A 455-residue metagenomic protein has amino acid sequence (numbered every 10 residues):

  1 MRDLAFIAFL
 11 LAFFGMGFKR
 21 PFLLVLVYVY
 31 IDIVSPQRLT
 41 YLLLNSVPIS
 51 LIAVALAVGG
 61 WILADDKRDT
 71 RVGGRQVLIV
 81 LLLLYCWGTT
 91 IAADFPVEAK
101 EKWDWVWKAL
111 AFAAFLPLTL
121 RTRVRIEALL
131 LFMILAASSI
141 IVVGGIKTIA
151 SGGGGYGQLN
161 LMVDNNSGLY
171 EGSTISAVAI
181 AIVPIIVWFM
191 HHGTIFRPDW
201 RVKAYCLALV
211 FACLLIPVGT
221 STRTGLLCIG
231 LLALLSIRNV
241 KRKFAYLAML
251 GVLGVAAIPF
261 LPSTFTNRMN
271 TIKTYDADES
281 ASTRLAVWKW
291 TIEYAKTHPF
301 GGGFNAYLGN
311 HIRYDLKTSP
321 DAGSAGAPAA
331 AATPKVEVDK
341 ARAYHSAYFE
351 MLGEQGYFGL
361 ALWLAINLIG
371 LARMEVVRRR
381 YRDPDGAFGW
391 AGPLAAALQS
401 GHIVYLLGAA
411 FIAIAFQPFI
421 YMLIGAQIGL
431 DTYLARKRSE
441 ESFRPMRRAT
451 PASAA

Functional and structural regions predicted by a protein language model:
M1-D3, L44-I52, E101-V106, S167-I182 (+4 more regions): Membrane-interface micro-motifs in multi-pass membrane enzymes
M1-G88, V97, E101, R123-L131 (+5 more regions): Transmembrane signal-anchor hairpin modules in multi-pass inner-membrane enzymes, especially those that act on
A8-G17, L83-I91, W107-F112, E127-L161 (+7 more regions): Alpha-helical transmembrane segments of multi-pass inner-membrane proteins
Y30-Y41, E350-Q355, G389-D431: Membrane helix-loop boundary segments at the extracytoplasmic
I33-L39, G155-L169, K335-F349: Juxtamembrane membrane-water interface segments that cap and precede transmembrane helices
A55-G60, A245-L247, G251-V252, I366-R373 (+1 more regions): Transmembrane alpha-helices of multi-pass inner-membrane enzymes
G145-S151, F211, L215-T220, I237-S280 (+5 more regions): A membrane-periplasm/extracellular boundary helix in multi-pass inner-membrane enzymes that assemble envelope glycans
K273-A286, F300-Q355, R378-D385, W390-A391 (+1 more regions): Long extracytoplasmic/lumenal interhelical loops at the membrane interface of multi-pass membrane proteins
